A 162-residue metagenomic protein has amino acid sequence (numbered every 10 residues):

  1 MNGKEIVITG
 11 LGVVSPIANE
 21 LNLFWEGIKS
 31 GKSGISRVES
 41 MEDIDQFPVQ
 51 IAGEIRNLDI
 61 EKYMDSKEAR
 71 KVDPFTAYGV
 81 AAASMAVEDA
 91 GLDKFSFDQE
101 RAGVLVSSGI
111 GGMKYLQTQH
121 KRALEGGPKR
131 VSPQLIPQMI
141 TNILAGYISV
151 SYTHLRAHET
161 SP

Functional and structural regions predicted by a protein language model:
M1-E68: ACP-dependent fatty acid/polyketide chain-elongation machinery
M1-N2, F95-Q99, P128-K129, T141 (+1 more regions): Solvent-exposed alpha-helices and their adjacent loops that cap or buttress functional pockets in soluble metabolic
V13-N22, S66-S84, V131-I140, R156: Active-site pocket-shaping loop/turn-to-helix segments
S30-K32, R56-E61, Y115-R130, S149: Glycine-rich phosphate-binding segment of PLP-dependent enzymes
I51-L58, T118, M139-Y152: Acidic-glycine-rich active-site phosphate/pyrophosphate-binding loop
M85-R130: Hydrophobic alpha-helical hairpins/lids featuring a short glycine-rich hinge
T153-P162: Conserved small/polar residues in nucleotide/adenosyl-binding loops
